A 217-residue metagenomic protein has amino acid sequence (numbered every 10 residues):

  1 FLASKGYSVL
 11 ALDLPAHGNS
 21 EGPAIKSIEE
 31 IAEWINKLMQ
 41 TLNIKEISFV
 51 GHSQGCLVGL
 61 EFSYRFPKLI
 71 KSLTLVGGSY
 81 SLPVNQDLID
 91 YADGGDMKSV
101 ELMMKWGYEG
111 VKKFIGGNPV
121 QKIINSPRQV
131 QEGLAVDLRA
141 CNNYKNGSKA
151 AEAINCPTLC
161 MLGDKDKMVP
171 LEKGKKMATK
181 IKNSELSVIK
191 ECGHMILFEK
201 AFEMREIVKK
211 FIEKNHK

Functional and structural regions predicted by a protein language model:
F1-G51, E206: Active-site loop/oxyanion-hole signature of alpha/beta-hydrolase fold enzymes
D13, S48, K71-T74, E152: Residue in the alpha/beta-hydrolase core beta-strand immediately N-terminal to the catalytic nucleophile
L14-G18, Y80, G193-I196: Alpha/beta-hydrolase active-site loop signature
L57-L102: Flexible "cap/lid" loop of the alpha/beta hydrolase fold
P83, D90-A153: Conserved alpha/beta-hydrolase catalytic His-Asp/Glu region
I154, C160-L162, D166: Short beta-strand/loop motif that positions the catalytic acidic residue of the alpha/beta-hydrolase fold
C156, P170-T179: Short alpha-helix in the alpha/beta-hydrolase fold that links the catalytic acid
S184-K217: Catalytic active-site module of serine/aspartate enzymes centered on a nucleophile-bearing elbow/loop
